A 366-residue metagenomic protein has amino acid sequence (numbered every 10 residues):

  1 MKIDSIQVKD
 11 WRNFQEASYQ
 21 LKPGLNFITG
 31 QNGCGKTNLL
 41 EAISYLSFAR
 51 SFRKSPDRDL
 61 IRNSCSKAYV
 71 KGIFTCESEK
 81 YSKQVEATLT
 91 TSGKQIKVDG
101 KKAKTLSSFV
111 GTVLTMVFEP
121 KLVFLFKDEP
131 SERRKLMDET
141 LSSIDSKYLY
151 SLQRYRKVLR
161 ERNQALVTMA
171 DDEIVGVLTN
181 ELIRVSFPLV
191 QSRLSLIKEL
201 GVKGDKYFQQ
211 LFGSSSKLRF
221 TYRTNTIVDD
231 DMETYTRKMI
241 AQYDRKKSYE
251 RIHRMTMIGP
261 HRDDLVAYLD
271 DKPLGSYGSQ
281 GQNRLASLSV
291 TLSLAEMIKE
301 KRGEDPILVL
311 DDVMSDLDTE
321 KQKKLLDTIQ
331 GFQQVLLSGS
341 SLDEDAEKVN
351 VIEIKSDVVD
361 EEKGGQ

Functional and structural regions predicted by a protein language model:
M1-Q31, E173-I307, D316, E320 (+4 more regions): Conserved NTPase motor "head" modules and their coupling/switch loops across ABC/AAA+ ATPases, GTPases, and GHKL ATPases
K36: Conserved lysine of the Walker
S44: Helix-to-loop junction immediately C-terminal to a conserved catalytic motif
F48-F126, P130-E132, D138-I144, Y148 (+4 more regions): Nucleotide-state sensing region of NTPase/ATPase domains
G72, Q334-S341: Structural recognition of the conserved hydrophobic beta-strand(s) that form the central parallel beta-sheet of P-loop
F124-F126, S131-G176, N180-I183: Long, charged N-terminal accessory/stalk domains
D311-V313: Walker B catalytic acidic pair
